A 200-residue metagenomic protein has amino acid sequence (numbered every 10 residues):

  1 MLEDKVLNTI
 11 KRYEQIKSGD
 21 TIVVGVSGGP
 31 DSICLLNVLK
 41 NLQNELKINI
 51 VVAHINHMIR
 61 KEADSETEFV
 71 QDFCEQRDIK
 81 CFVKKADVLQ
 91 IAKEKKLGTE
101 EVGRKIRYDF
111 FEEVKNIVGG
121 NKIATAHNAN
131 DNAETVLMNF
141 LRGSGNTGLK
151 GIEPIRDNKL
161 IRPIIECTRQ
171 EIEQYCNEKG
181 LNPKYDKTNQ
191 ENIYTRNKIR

Functional and structural regions predicted by a protein language model:
M1-V26, P30-R200: Core alpha/beta nucleotide-donor-binding catalytic domains of modification enzymes
